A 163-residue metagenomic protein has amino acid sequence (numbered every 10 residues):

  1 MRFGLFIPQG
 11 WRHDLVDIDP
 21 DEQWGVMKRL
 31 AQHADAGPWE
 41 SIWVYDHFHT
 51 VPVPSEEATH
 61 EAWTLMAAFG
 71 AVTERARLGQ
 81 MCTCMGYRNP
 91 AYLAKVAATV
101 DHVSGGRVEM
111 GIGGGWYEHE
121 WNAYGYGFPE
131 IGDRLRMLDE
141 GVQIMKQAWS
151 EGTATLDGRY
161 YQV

Functional and structural regions predicted by a protein language model:
M1-V72: N-terminal beta1-alpha1-beta2 module of alpha/beta enzyme domains
F3-I7, I42-V44, R77-T83, V108-I112: Hydrophobic faces of well-ordered beta-strands that scaffold small-molecule active sites in alpha/beta enzyme cores
P8-G10, R75, G115-E118: Short connector loops/turns at beta-strand edges and beta->alpha or beta->beta junctions
D35-A36, M66-R75, A97, D101-R107: Acidic (Asp/Glu)-rich catalytic clusters
D46-T50, M81-C84, G125: Short linear capping/connector segments at secondary-structure termini
P54-E56, T83-N89: Glycine-rich "substrate-gating" loop/helix at the edge of Rossmann-like oxidoreductase active sites
S55-Q80, M137-A148: Alpha-helix-loop-beta-strand connector modules within alpha/beta enzyme cores
G86-V163: Internal, glycine-rich beta/alpha segment that forms the wall or movable "lid" of small-molecule/cofactor binding
